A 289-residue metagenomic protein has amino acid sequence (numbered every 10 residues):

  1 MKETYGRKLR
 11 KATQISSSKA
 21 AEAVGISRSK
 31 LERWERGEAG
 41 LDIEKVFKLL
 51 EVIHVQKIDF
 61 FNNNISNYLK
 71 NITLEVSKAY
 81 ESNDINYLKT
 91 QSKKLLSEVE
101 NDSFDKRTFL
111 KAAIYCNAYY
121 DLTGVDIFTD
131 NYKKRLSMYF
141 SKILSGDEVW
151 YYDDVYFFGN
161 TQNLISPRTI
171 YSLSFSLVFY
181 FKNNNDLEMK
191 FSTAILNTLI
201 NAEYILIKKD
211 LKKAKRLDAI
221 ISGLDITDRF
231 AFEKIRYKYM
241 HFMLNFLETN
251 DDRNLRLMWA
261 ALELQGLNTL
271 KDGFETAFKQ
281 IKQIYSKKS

Functional and structural regions predicted by a protein language model:
T4-A20, E75-N83: Short basic helix-loop element that most often maps to the first helix and adjoining turn of HTH DNA-binding modules
G6, S17, R28, I43-V46: Helix-turn-helix DNA-binding elements, focusing on the entry/boundary residues of the two helices that contact DNA
Q14-E32: Short alpha-helical DNA-recognition segment
E44-D59: DNA major-groove recognition helix of helix-turn-helix/homeodomain DNA-binding modules
Q56-R135, S141: Charged, helix-prone or intrinsically disordered regulatory segments positioned adjacent to compact structured domains
K106, A113-S289: Conserved binding/catalytic microenvironments
